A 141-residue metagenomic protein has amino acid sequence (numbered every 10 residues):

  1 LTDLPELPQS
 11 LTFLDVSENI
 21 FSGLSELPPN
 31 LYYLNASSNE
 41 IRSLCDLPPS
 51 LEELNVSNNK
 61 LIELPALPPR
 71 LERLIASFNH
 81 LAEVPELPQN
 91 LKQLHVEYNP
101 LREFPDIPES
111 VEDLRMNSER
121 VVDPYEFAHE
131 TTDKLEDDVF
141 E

Functional and structural regions predicted by a protein language model:
L1-E6, V16: Low-complexity/repetitive intrinsically disordered segments
L4-L7, L24-L27, L44-L47, L64-L67 (+3 more regions): Canonical leucine-rich repeat
Q9-T12, P29-Y32, P49-E52, P69-E72 (+2 more regions): Leucine-rich repeat
F13, Y33, I62, A82 (+1 more regions): Catalytic phosphate/metal-binding cores of nucleic-acid and nucleotide-processing enzymes, i.e., regions that mediate
L14-V16, L34-A36, L54-V56, E72-A76 (+2 more regions): Conserved hydrophobic beta-strand positions in leucine-rich repeat
I75-F78, K92-E141: Leucine-rich repeat domain C-terminal region
